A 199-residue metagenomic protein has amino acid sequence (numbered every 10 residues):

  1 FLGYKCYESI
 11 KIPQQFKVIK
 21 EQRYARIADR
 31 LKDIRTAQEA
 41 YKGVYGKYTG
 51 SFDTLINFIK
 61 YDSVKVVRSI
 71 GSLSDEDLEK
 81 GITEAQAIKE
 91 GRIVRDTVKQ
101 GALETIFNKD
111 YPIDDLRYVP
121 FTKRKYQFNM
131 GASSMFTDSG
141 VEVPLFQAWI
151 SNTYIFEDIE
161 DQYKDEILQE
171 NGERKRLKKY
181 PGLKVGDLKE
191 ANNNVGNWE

Functional and structural regions predicted by a protein language model:
F1, L31-I34, Y48, L55: Long, contiguous hydrophobic alpha-helical segments, chiefly transmembrane helices and signal peptides
F1-E8: Hydrophobic membrane-insertion alpha-helices, especially the h-region of bacterial N-terminal signal peptides
E8-K11, Y45: Generic alpha-helical secondary structure signal
I10-A25: Aliphatic-rich helix starts adjacent to a transmembrane/signal segment
R23-Y45: N-terminal alpha-helical signal peptides/signal-anchor transmembrane segments
G43-E199: Low-complexity, acidic interaction segments enriched in glycine
